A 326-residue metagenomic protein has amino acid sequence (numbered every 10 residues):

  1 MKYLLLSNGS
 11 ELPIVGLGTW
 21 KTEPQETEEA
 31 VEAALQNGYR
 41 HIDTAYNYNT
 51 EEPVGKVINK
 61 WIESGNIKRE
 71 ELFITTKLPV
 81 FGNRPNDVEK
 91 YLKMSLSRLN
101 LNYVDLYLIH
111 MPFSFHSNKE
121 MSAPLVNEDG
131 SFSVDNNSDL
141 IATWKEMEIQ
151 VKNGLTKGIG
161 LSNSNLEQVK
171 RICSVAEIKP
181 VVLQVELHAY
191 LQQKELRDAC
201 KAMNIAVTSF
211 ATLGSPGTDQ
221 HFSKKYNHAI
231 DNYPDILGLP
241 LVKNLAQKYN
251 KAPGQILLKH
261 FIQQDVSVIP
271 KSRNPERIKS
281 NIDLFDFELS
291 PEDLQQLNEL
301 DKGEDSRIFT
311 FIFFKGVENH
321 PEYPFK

Functional and structural regions predicted by a protein language model:
M1-L72, N86-K90, A142, K152 (+2 more regions): N-terminal binding-site loop/beta-alpha segment at the start of enzyme catalytic domains that lines or forms
S7, G55-R69, L96-N100, C173-A176 (+1 more regions): Acidic (Asp/Glu)-rich catalytic clusters
E11, G38, K68, N100-Y103 (+4 more regions): Short loop/turn motifs at secondary-structure junctions
G18, A45, Y107-H110, S162 (+1 more regions): Conserved residues at the C-terminal ends of beta-strands
H41, Y103-L106, G158, V182: Residues at the N-termini of beta-strands
K68-G82, L106-P112, Q184-L187: A short, structured active-site edge motif that brings together acidic residues
V88-I109, Q150-N153: CE4/NodB-like, metal-dependent polysaccharide N-deacetylase domain that modifies extracellular/periplasmic N-acetylated
F113-K326: Beta/alpha (TIM)-barrel catalytic core signal, keyed to glycine-rich beta->alpha loops juxtaposed to Asp/Glu that bind
